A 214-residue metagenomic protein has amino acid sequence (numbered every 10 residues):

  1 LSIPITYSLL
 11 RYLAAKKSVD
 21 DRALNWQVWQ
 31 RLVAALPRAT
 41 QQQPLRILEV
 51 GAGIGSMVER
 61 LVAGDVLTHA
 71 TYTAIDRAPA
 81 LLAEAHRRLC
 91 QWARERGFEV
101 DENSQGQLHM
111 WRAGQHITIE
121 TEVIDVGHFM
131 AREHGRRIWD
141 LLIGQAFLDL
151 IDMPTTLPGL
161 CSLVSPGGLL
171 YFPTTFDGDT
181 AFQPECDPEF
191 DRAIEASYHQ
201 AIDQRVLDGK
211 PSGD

Functional and structural regions predicted by a protein language model:
S2-Q42: Class I SAM-dependent methyltransferase Rossmann-like catalytic core, especially the SAM/SAH-binding loop
Q43-G53: Conserved class I S-adenosyl-L-methionine
G55-E59: Glycine-rich SAM-binding Motif I of class I
L61-F129: Class I SAM-dependent methyltransferase SAM/SAH-binding core
H128-R136: Short conserved loop adjoining the S-adenosyl-L-methionine
I143: A conserved beta-strand element that flanks and buttresses the S-adenosyl-L-methionine
L150-L163: A short, conserved alpha-helix within the catalytic core of class I
L169-D214: Conserved catalytic/acceptor-binding region of the Class I
